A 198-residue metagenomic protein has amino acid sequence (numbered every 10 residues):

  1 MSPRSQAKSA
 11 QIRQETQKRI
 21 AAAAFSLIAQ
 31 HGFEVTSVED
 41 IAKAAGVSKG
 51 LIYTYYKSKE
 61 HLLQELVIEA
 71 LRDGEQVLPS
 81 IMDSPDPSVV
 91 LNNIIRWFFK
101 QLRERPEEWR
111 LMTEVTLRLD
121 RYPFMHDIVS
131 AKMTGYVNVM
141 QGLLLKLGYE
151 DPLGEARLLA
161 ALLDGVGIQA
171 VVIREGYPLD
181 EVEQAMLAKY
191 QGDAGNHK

Functional and structural regions predicted by a protein language model:
M1-E15, H197-K198: N-terminal intrinsically disordered/low-complexity leader segments
I12-F25, I41, L66-A70, G74 (+1 more regions): Generic hydrophobic, amphipathic alpha-helix propensity
T16, K59, L66, A70 (+4 more regions): Hydrophobic/aromatic residues within well-ordered alpha-helical segments
R19, A23-H61, E65: Helix-turn-helix
E65, P79-E104, K146, P152 (+2 more regions): Hydrophobic alpha-helical connector segments
S80-I81, R96-R103, M112-R121, K189: Helix-loop "lid/cap" segments that line or gate small-molecule binding pockets
E104-E107, R121-L147, G154-R157, Q184: Amphipathic alpha-helical packing segments from all-alpha helical-bundle domains
D151-V172, E181-K189: Hydrophobic alpha-helical segments that form the core of small-molecule binding pockets and/or dimer interfaces
